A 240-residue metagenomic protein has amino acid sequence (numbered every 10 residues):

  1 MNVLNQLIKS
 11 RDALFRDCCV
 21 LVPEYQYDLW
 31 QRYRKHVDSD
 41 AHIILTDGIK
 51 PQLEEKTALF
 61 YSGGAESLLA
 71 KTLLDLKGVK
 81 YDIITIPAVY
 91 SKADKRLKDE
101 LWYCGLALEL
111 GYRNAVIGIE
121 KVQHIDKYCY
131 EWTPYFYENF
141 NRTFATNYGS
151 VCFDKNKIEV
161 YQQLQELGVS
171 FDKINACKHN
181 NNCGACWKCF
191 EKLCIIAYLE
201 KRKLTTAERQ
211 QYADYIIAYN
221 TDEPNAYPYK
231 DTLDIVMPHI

Functional and structural regions predicted by a protein language model:
L7-C19, Q26-D28, R32-I240: Nucleotide-activated chemistry modules centered on ATP-dependent adenylation/adenylyltransferase
